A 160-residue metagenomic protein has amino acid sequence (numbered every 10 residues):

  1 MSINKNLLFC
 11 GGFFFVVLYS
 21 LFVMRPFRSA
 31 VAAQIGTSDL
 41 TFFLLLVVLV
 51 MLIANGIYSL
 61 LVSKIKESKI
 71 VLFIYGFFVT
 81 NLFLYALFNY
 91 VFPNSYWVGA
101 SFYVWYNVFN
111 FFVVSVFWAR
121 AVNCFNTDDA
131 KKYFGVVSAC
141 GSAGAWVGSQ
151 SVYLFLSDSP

Functional and structural regions predicted by a protein language model:
S2-V50: Helix-loop boundary and gating motifs at the non-cytosolic
F13, I74, V136-C140: Hydrophobic alpha-helical segments of secondary membrane carriers
F15, N94-V113: Hydrophobic core of transmembrane alpha-helices in multi-pass small-molecule transporters, especially MFS/SLC-type
I35, L52-I65, A86-V91, A119 (+1 more regions): Transmembrane alpha-helix termini and helix-breaking/packing motifs in multi-pass membrane transporters
T41-I53, K131-V152: Glycine-rich segments within core transmembrane alpha-helices of 12-TM secondary carriers
G76-S95: C-terminal ends and interior cores of transmembrane alpha-helices in multi-pass membrane transporters/permeases
F109-N126: Intracellular juxtamembrane helix-capping segments at the cytosolic ends of symmetry-related transmembrane helices
